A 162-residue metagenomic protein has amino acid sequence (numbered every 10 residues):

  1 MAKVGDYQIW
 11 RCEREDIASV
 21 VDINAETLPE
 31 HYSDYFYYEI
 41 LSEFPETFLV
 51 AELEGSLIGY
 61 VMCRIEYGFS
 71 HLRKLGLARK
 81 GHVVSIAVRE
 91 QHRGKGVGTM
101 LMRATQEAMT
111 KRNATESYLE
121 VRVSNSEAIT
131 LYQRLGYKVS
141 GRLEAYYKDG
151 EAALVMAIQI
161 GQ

Functional and structural regions predicted by a protein language model:
A2-K3, Y7, R14-Q91, M102-R112 (+1 more regions): Acetyl-CoA-dependent GNAT
Y37-E39, L143-Y146: Short, solvent-exposed loop/turn elements at beta->coil junctions and helix N-caps that rim active or binding pockets
Y60, L131, Y137, Y146-Y147: Conserved hydrophobic/aromatic "anchor" residues that stabilize well-ordered secondary structure elements
K74-A78, G96, V123, Y147: Residues at secondary-structure transition points
S85-R103, T110-R112, E116, R122-T130 (+1 more regions): Conserved glycine-rich acetyl-CoA-binding loop
T115-Y118, R122-S126, L135, A145-Q162: C-terminal "cap" of GNAT-fold acetyltransferases
